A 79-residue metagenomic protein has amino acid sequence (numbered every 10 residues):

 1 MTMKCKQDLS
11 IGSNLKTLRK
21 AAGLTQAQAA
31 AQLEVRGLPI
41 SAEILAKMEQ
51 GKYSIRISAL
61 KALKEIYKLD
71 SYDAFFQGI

Functional and structural regions predicted by a protein language model:
M1-A22: A short, Lys/Arg-rich alpha-helix, primarily the initiator
T2-K6, Q28, E65, D73-I79: Short, charged recognition helix plus adjacent turn of helix-turn-helix-like nucleic-acid-binding domains
S13, G23-L24, I40, I55-S58: Residue-level signal for the short linker/turn that defines the boundary of a DNA-recognition helix
G23-K47: Short alpha-helical DNA-recognition segment
R36, K47, K52, D70 (+1 more regions): The DNA-recognition helices of helix-turn-helix-type DNA-binding domains
K52-A74: DNA major-groove recognition helix of helix-turn-helix/homeodomain DNA-binding modules
